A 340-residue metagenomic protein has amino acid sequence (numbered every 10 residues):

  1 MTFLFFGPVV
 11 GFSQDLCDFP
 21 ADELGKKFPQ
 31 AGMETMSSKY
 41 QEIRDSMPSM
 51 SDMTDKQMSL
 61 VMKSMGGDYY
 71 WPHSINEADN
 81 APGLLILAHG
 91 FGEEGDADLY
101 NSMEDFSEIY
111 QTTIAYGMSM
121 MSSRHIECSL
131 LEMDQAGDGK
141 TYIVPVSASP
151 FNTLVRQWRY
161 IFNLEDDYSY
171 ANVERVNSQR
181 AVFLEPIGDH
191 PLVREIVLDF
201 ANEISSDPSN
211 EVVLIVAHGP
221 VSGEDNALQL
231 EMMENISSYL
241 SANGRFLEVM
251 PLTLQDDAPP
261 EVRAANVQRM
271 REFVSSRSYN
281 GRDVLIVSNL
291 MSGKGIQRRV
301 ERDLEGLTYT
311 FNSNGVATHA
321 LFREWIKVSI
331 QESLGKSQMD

Functional and structural regions predicted by a protein language model:
M1-P8: Bacterial N-terminal signal peptides
V9-S13: Sec/Tat signal peptide C-region and signal peptidase I cleavage site
Q14-D340: Active-site-proximal alpha-helix that buttresses catalytic centers in soluble enzyme cores
